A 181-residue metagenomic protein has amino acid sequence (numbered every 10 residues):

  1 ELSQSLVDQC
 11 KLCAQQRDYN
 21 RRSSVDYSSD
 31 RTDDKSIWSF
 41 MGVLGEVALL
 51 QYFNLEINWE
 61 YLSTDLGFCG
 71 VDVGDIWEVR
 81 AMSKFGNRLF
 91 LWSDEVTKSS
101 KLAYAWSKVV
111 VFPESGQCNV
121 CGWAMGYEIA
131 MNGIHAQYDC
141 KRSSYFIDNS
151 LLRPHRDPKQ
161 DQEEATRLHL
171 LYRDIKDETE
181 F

Functional and structural regions predicted by a protein language model:
E1-V73, R80-F181: Nucleic-acid endonuclease domains
